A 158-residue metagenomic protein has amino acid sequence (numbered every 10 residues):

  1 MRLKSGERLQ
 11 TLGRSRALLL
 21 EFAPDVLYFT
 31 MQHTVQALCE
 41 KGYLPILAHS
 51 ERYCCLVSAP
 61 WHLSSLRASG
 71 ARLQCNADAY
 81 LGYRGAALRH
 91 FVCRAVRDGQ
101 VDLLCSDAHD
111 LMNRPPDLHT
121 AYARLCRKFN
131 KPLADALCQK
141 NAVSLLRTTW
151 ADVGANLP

Functional and structural regions predicted by a protein language model:
M1-Q74, D152-P158: Extended substrate/RNA-proximal surfaces in nucleic-acid metabolism proteins
G13, D98-G99: Structured loop/turn residues at beta-strand edges in well-structured enzyme cores
T34, H62-L66, F91-A95, A121-L125: A general structural detector for well-ordered alpha-helical segments in enzyme core domains, enriched
H49, D107, A142: Conserved, mostly hydrophobic/aromatic
R52-L56, Y80-Y83, H109-N113: Active-site environment of divalent metal-dependent phosphoester hydrolases
G85-F91: Short loop-to-alpha-helix "cap/lid" segments that border enzyme active sites across diverse enzyme classes
Q100-P116: Short acidic/histidine-rich active-site segments
L118-P158: Mid-to-C-terminal alpha-helical segments outside catalytic/metal-binding sites
